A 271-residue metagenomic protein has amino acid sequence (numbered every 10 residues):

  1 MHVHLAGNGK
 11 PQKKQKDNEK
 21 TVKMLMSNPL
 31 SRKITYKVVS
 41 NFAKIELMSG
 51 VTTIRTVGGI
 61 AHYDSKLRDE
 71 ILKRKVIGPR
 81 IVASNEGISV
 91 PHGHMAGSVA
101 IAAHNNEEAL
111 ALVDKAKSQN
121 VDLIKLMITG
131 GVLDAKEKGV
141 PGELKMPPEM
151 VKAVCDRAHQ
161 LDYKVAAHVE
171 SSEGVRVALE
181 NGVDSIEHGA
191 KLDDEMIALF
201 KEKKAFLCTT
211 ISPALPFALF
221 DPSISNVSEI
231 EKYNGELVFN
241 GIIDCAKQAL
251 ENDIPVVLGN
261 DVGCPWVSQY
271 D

Functional and structural regions predicted by a protein language model:
M1-E70, H94, E149, N181: Metal-associated gating/positioning segment near the N- to mid-region
M1-N8, A158, V165-E170, I186: Histidine-centered catalytic micro-motifs
G7-T35, N85, S89-G97, G131-M146 (+1 more regions): Active-site gating loops and adjacent loop-to-helix segments of metal-dependent hydrolytic enzymes
G9-Q12, D64, D134-E137, V175-N181 (+3 more regions): Histidine/acidic-residue-rich catalytic or RNA/ligand-binding cores of hydrolases and nuclease-related proteins
V39-D64, G78-S89, V121-A135, K164 (+3 more regions): Divalent metal-dependent hydrolysis catalytic cores, especially in the metallo-beta-lactamase
D69-G87, P141-A167, K204-S212: Alpha-helix-loop-beta-strand connector modules within alpha/beta enzyme cores
I101-E180: Metal-dependent enolase-superfamily TIM-barrel catalytic cores that perform enediolate-based chemistry
Q160, K164, I230, E236-D271: His/Asp/Glu-enriched, well-ordered alpha-helical/loop segment that forms or immediately abuts the divalent-metal
